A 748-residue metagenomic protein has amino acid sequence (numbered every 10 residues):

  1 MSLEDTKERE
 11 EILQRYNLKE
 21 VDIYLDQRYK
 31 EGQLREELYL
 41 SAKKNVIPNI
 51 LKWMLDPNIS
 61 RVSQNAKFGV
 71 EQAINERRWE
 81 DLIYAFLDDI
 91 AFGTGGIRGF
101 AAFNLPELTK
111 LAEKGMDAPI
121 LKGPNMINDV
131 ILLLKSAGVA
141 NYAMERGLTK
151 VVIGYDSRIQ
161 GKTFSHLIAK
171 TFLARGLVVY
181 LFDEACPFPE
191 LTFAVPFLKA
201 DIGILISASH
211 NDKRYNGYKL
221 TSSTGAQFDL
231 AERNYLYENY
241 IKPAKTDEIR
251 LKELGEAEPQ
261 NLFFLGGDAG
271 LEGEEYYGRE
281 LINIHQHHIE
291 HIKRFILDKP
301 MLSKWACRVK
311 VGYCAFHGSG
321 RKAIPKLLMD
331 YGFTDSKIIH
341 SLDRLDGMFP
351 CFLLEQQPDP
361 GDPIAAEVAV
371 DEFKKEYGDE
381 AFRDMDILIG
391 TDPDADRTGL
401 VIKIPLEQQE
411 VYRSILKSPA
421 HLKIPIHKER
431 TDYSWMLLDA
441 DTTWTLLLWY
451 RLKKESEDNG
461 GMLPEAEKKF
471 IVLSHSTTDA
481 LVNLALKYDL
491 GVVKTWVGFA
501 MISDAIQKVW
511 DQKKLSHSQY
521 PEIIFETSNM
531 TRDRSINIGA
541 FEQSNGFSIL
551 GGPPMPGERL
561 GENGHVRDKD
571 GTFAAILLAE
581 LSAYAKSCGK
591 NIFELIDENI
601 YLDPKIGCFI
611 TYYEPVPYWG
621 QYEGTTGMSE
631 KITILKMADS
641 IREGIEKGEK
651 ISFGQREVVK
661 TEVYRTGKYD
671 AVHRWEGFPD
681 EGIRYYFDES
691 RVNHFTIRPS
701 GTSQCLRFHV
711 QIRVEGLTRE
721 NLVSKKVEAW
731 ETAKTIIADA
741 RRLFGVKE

Functional and structural regions predicted by a protein language model:
E8-I168, N261-V311, S319, T696: An N-terminal, well-structured beta->alpha segment
S41, P57, R61, D81-I90 (+2 more regions): Gly/Ser/Thr-enriched, mixed-charge loops and adjacent short helices that form phosphate/oxyanion-binding elements
Y84-T109, I120-L121, A208-N211, A315-L327 (+5 more regions): Conserved phosphate/anionic-ligand binding catalytic regions in large, soluble enzymes, centered on
A102-F103, K162-L167, T192-P196, R214-L220 (+11 more regions): Short acidic, glycine/serine/threonine-rich loops at helix termini
L111-P119, E190-G255, P393, I402-I404 (+3 more regions): Active-site phosphate-binding/coordination module
L134, V152-Y215, L327-G399: N-terminal small/polar loop signature for handling phosphorylated ligands or for N-terminal nucleophile
M385-I387, K403, Q408-P425, R430-M436 (+4 more regions): Phosphate-binding and adjacent anionic-ligand microenvironments
